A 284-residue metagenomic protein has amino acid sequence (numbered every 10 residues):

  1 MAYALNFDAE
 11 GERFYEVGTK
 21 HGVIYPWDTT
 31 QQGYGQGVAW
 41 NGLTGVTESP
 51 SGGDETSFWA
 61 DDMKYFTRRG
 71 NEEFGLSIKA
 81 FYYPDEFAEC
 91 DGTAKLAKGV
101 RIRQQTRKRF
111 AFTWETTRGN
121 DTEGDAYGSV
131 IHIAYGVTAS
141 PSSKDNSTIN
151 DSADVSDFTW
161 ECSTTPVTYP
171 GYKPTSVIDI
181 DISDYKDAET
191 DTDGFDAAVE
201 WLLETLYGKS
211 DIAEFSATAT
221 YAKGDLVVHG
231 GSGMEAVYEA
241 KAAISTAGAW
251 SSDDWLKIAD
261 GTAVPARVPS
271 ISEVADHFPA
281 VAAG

Functional and structural regions predicted by a protein language model:
M1-T47: Polar/acidic, low-complexity leader/linker segments enriched in S/T/G and N/D
T29-G35, T117-Y127, P170-E189, A247-S252: Acidic Ser/Thr/Pro-rich low-complexity disordered segments that often serve as glycosylated linkers/stalks around
G37-W40, A126-V137, D181, E239-A240: Short amphipathic beta-strand/extended segments with alternating polar/hydrophobic composition
E48-A88, S152-V167: Oligomerization/assembly interface segments of phage tail-like spikes and tubes
K64-G136, S140: Structured, beta-strand-rich domain cores that present glycine/charged loop surfaces used to bind extended ligands
A139-S210, A263-G284: Mixed-charge, glycine-accented linear interaction segment located at domain edges/termini
D211-A263, G284: Tryptophan-rich substrate-binding surfaces of secreted polymer-degrading and adhesive proteins
